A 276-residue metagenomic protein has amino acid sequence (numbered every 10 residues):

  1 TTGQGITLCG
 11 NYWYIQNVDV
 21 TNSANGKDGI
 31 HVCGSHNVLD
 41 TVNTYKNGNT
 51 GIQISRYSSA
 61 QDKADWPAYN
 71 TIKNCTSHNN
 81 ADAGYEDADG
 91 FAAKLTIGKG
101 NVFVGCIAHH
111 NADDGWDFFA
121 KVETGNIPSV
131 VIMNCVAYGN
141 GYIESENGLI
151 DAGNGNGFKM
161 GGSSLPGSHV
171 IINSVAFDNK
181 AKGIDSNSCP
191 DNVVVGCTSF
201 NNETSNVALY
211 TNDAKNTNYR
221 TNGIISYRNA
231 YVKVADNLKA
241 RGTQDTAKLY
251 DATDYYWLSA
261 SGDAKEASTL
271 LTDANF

Functional and structural regions predicted by a protein language model:
T2-T7, A24-G34, K46-P67, A81-T96 (+6 more regions): Extracellular beta-strand/beta-solenoid scaffold signature
G5-Q16, I30-T41, R56-N74, F91-V104 (+6 more regions): Surface-exposed loop/turn motifs in large extracellular/passenger domains
N22, T44, S77, A108 (+5 more regions): Long alpha-helical scaffolds
E203, T211-F276: Acidic, glycine- and Ser/Thr-rich low-complexity intrinsically disordered tracts in extracellular/secreted proteins
